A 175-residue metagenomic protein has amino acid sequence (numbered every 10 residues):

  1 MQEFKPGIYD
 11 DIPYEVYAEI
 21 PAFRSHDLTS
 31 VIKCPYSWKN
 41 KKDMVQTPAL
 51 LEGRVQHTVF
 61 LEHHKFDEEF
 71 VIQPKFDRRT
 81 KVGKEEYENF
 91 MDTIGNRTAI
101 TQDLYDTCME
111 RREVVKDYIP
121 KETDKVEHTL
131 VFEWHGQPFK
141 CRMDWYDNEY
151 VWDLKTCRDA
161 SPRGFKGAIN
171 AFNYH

Functional and structural regions predicted by a protein language model:
M1-C141: Metal-dependent nuclease catalytic cores that hydrolyze phosphodiester bonds in DNA/RNA, characterized by
K121-H175: Mg2+/Mn2+-dependent nuclease catalytic core
